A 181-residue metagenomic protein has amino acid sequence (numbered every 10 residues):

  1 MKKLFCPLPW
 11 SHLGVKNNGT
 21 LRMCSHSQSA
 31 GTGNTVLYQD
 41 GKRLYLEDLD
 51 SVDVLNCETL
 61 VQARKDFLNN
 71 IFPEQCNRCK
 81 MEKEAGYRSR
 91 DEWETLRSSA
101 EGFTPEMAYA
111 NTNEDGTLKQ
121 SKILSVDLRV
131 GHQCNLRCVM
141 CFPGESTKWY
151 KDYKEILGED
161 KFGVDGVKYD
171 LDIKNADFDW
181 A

Functional and structural regions predicted by a protein language model:
M1-L8: Short, basic/aromatic recognition patches
L8, L21-H26, F72-E84, Q133-G144: Local cysteine-cluster metal-coordination motifs and their immediate loop/turn environment, predominantly Fe-S cluster
L8, Q62-A63, T112, S125: Short alpha-helical segments and helix-capping/turn motifs at coil-helix boundaries
P9-W10, D50: A conserved catalytic-core signature of glycosyltransferases
N17-G19, S51, V130, C134-N135: Generic structural signal for small/hydrophobic residues in well-ordered secondary structure, especially within
S25-K83: C-terminal accessory region of radical SAM enzymes
T32, L37-G41, K83-A181: Conserved alpha-helical substructure of the radical SAM core
